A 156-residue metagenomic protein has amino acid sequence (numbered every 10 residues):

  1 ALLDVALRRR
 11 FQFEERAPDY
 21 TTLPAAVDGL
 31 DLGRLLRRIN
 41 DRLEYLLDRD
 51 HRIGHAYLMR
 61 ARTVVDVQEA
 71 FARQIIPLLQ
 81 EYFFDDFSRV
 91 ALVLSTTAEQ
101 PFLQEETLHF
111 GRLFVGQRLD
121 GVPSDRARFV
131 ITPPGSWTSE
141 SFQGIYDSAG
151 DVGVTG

Functional and structural regions predicted by a protein language model:
A1-G156: C-terminal regulatory/interaction module of P-loop NTP-utilizing enzymes
